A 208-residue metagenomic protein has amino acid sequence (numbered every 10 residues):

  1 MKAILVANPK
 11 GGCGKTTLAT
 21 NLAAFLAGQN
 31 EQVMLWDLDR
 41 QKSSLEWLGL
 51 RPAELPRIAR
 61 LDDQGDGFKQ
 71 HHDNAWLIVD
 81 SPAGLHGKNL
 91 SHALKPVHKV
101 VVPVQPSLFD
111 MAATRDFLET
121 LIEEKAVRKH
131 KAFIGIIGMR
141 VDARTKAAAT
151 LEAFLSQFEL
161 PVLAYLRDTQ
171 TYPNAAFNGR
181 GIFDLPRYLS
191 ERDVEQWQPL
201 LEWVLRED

Functional and structural regions predicted by a protein language model:
A3-C13, T20-K95, A176-F183: P-loop/Walker-type NTP enzyme "switch/lid" segment
Q32-V33, L77, K129-I134, V162-L163: Hydrophobic anchor at the start of a short beta-strand that flanks the dinucleotide cofactor-binding loop
L35, V79, V102, I136-G138: Structural beta-sheet core signal
K88-L108: Inter-motif core of Ras-like GTPase G domains
A112-H130, M139: Conserved C-terminal guanine-recognition region of P-loop GTPase G domains, centered on the G4
D142, E152-F183: Beta-strand-loop-alpha "switch" segments that mediate conformational coupling across diverse proteins
I182-D208: NTP-binding/hydrolysis catalytic cores, primarily Walker-type P-loop NTPases
